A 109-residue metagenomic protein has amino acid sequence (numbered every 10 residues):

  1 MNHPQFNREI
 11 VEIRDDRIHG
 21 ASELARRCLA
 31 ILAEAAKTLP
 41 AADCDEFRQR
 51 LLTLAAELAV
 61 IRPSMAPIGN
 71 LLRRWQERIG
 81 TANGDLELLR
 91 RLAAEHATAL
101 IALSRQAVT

Functional and structural regions predicted by a protein language model:
M1-R91: Long amphipathic alpha-helical segments
R91-A99: Short glycine/proline- and acidic residue-enriched helix-loop micro-motifs that form flexible lids or anion-recognition
A102-T109: A short, well-structured juxtamembrane/interface segment
